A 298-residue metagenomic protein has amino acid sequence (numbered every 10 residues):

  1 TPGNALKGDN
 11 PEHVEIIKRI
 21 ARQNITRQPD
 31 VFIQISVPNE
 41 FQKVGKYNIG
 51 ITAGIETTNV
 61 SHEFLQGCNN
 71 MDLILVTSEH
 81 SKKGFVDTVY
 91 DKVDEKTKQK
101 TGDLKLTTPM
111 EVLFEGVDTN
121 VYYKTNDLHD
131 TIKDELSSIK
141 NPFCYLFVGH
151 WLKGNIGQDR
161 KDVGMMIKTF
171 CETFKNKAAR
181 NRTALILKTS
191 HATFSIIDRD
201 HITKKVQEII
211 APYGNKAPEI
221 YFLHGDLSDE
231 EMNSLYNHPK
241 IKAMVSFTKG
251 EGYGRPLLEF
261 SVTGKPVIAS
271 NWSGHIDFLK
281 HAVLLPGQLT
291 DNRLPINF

Functional and structural regions predicted by a protein language model:
P2-V86: Extended catalytic core of nucleotide-activated donor transferases of GT-like folds
K18-I25, V89-P109, R199-E219: Short mixed-charge
L73-T131: Donor nucleotide-sugar binding/catalytic pocket of nucleotide-sugar-dependent glycosyltransferases
T119-S234: Conserved catalytic-core segment of nucleotide-activated headgroup transferases in glycan assembly
S234-G252, V262-K265: Acidic donor-binding loop of glycosyltransferase active sites
G254-L257, W272: Short glycine/serine-rich donor-binding loops of glycosyltransferases
P266-A269, V283-L284: Short hydrophobic beta-strand element within catalytic cores of glycosyltransferases and related nucleotide-activated
I276-F298: Change "using UDP/GDP/dTDP sugars" to "using nucleotide sugars
